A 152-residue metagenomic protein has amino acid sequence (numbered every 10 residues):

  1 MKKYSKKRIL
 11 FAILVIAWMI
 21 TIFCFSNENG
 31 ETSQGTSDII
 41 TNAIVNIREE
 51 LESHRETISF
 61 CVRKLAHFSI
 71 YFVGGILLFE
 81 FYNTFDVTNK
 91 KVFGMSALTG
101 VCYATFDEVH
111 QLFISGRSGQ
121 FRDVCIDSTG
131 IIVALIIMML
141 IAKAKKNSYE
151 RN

Functional and structural regions predicted by a protein language model:
M1-G75: "…centered on the first transmembrane helix and the immediately adjacent amphipathic helix/loop
K7-L10, F85-M95, R117-F121: Membrane-helix interface segments
I16, C61, L65, A97-T105 (+2 more regions): Residue-level signature of the transmembrane alpha-helical core of multi-pass small-molecule transporters
A17-I22, V92-L112: Small-polar-interrupted transmembrane alpha-helices in polytopic inner-membrane proteins
I20, C24-N27, E31, Y82 (+3 more regions): Structural signature of transmembrane alpha-helix termini at the membrane-water interface
Y71-F85, T129-K145: Membrane-interfacial alpha-helical segments at the cytosolic side of multi-pass membrane proteins
A104-I126: Interfacial helix-loop-helix junctions of multi-pass membrane proteins
K146-N152: Short, charged juxtamembrane terminal tails flanking transmembrane helices
